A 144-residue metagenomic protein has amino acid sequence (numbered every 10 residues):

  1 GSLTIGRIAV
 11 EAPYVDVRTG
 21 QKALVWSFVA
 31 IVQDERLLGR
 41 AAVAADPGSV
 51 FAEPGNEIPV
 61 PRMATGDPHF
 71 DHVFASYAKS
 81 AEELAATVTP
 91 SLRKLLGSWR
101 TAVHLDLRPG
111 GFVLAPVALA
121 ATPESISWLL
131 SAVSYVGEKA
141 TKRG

Functional and structural regions predicted by a protein language model:
G1-G144: Charged, low-complexity intrinsically disordered regions
